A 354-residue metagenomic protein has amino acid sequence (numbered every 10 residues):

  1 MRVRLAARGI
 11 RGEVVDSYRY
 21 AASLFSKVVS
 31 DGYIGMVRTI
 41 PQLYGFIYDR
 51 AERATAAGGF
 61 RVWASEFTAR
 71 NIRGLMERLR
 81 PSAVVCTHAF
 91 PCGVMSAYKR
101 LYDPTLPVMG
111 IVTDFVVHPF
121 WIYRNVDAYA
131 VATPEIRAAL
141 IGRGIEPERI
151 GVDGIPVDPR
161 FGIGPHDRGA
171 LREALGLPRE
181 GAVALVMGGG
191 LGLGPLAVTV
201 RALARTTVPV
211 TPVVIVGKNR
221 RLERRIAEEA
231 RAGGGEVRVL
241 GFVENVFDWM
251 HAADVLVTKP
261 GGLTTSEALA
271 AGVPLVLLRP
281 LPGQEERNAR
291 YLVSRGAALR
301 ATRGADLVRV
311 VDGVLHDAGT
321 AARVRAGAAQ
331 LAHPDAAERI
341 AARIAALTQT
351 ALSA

Functional and structural regions predicted by a protein language model:
R2-L79: Conserved N-terminal ligand/cofactor-binding loop architecture of enzyme catalytic domains
M76, G110, P119-A130: A conserved, positively charged/aromatic
D127-G190, G217-N219: A nucleotide-sugar donor-handling region in carbohydrate enzymes
D167-E173, L177-A253, E286: Donor-nucleotide binding loops and adjacent catalytic segments primarily of GT-B fold Leloir glycosyltransferases
D248-R287: A donor-sugar binding/catalytic signature common to diverse glycosyltransferases and related nucleotide-sugar
S294-R295, T302-G319: C-terminal "capping" alpha-helix adjacent to the active site of nucleotide-linked donor transferases in cell-envelope
T320-P334: A short, well-ordered alpha-helix in the C-terminal region of glycosyltransferases
H333-A354: C-terminal alpha-helical cap of glycosyltransferases
